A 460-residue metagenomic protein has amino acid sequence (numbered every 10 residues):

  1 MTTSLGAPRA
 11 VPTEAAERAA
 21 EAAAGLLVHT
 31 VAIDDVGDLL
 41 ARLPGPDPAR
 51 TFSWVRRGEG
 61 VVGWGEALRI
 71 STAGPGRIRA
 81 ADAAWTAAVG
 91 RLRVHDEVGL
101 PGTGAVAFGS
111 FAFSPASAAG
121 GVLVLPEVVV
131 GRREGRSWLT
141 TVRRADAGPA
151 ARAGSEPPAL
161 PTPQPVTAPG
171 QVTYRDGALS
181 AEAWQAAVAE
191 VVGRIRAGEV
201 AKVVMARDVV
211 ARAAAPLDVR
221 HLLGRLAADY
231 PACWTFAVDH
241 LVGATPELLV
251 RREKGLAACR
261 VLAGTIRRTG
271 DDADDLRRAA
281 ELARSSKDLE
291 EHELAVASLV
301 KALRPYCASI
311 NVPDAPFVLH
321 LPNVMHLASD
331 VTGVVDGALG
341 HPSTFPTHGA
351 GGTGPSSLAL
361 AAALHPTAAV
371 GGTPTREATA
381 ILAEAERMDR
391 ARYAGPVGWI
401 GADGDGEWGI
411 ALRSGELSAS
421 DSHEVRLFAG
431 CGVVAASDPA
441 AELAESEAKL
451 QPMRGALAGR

Functional and structural regions predicted by a protein language model:
T2-T51, R56-A84, D146, A153-A189 (+4 more regions): Contiguous alpha-helical scaffold segments within structured protein domains that host functional hotspots
T30, T86, G90-V94, L123-V124: N-terminal export/ancillary region detector
P48-R56, V106-F108, A201-V203, P231-A237: A short, Trp-centered hydrophobic/proline-enriched beta-strand micro-motif
W64-R69, A118-A119, L123-E127, S137 (+4 more regions): An anion-binding catalytic pocket shared by soluble metabolic enzymes
V94-P149: Hydrophobic alpha-helical hairpins/lids featuring a short glycine-rich hinge
G198, V250, A297: Conserved hydrophobic/aromatic pocket- or pore-lining residues that grip, position, or stack substrates in active sites
D336-A338, G351-R460: Conserved hydrophobic core element of enzyme catalytic domains
